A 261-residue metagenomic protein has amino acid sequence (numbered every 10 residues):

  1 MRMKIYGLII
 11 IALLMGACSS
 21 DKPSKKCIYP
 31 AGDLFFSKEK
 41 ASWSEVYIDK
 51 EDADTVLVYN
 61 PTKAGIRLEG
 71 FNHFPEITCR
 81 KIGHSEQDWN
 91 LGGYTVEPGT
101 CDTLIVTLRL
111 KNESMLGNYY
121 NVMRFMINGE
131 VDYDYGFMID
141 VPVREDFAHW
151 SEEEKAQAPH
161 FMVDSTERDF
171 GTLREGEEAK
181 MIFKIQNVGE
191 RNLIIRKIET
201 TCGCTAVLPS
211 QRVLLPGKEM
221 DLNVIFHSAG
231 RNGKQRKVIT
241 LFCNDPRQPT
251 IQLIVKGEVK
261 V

Functional and structural regions predicted by a protein language model:
R2-I9: Sec-dependent signal peptide recognition, specifically the positively charged N-region followed immediately by
M15-A17: C-terminal motif of bacterial Sec signal peptides marking the signal peptidase cleavage site
S19-T62, N128-K184, V188-G189, P246-V261: Long, low-complexity ectodomains and other extracytoplasmic segments of secretory-pathway proteins
K63-L68, N118, D132-D134, E190-I195 (+2 more regions): Short acidic/proline- and small/hydrophobic-mixed sequence motifs that coincide with surface turns and coil-to-beta
K63-T103, E190-K218: Surface-exposed binding patches on compact interaction domains or structured appendages
L104-N112, L222-A229: Short, hydrophobic beta-strand segments
N112-N121, G230-K237: Short glycine/proline/serine/threonine-rich loop/turn segments at secondary-structure transition edges
